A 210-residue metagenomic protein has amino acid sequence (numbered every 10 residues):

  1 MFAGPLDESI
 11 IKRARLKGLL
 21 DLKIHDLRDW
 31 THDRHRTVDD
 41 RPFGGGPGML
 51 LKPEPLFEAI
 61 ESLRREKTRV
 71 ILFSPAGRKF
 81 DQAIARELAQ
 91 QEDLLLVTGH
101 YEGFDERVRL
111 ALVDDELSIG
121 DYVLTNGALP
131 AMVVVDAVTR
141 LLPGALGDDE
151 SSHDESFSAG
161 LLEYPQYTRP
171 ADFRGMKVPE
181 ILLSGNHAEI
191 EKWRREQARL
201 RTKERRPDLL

Functional and structural regions predicted by a protein language model:
M1-L63, L183-L209: N-terminal nucleotide/polyanion-binding subdomain common to many enzyme families
E8-A14, R86-Q90, A111-L112: Short, solvent-exposed amphipathic alpha-helical segments in soluble enzyme and RNA/protein-processing domains
K23-H25, R69-I71, L94-L95, D115-L117: Hydrophobic/aromatic beta-strand patches that form the interior of the parallel beta-sheet core in alpha/beta enzyme
D26-R28, S74, G120: Residues at the C-termini of beta-strands that transition into short coil/loop
L50-H100, E106: S-adenosyl-L-methionine/SAH cofactor-binding core of RNA-modifying enzymes
F104, V108-E155: Structured adenosyl-cofactor binding patch, chiefly the S-adenosyl-L-methionine
L129, L141-E180: Internal, active-site/partner-interface "lid" segment
